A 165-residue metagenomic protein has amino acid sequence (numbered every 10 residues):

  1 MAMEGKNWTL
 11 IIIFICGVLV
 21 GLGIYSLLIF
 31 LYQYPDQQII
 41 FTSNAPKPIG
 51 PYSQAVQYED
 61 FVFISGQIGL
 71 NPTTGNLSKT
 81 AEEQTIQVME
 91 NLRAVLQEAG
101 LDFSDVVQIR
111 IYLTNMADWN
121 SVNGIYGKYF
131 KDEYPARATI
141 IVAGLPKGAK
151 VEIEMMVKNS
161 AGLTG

Functional and structural regions predicted by a protein language model:
M1-G5: N-terminal secretory signal peptides that target proteins for export/translocation
K6-E90, A94-V107, L113-G165: N-terminal presequence-like segments and the immediate start of the first folded domain
